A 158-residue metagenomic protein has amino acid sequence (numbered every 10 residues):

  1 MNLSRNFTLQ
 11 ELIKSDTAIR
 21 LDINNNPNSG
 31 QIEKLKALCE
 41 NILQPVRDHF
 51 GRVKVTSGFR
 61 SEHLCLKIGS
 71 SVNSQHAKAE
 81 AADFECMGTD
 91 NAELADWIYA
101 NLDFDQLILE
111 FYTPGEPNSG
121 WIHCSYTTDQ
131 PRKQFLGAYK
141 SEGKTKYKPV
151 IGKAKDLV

Functional and structural regions predicted by a protein language model:
M1-R47, K140-V158: Extracytoplasmic cell-surface/polysaccharide-interacting catalytic and binding patches
N2, D48, A77, E116-S119: A generic structural signal for short, non-catalytic loop/turn and secondary-structure boundary residues
L43-G69: Extended, low-complexity, intrinsically disordered C-terminal regulatory tails of eukaryotic serine/threonine kinases
P45-H49, E85, L94: A generic structural signal for ordered secondary structure
K54-T56, A81-E85, H123: Structural recognition of the beta-strand scaffold that forms the well-ordered cores of secreted hydrolase catalytic
K67-A77, Y112-G115: Short, flexible, solvent-exposed loop/turn segments with mixed acidic/basic and small polar residues
N73-A92: Acidic, His- and aromatic-enriched active-site or binding-groove loops in soluble protein domains that engage sugars
C86-V158: Catalytic cores and adjacent binding grooves of peptidoglycan-active enzymes
